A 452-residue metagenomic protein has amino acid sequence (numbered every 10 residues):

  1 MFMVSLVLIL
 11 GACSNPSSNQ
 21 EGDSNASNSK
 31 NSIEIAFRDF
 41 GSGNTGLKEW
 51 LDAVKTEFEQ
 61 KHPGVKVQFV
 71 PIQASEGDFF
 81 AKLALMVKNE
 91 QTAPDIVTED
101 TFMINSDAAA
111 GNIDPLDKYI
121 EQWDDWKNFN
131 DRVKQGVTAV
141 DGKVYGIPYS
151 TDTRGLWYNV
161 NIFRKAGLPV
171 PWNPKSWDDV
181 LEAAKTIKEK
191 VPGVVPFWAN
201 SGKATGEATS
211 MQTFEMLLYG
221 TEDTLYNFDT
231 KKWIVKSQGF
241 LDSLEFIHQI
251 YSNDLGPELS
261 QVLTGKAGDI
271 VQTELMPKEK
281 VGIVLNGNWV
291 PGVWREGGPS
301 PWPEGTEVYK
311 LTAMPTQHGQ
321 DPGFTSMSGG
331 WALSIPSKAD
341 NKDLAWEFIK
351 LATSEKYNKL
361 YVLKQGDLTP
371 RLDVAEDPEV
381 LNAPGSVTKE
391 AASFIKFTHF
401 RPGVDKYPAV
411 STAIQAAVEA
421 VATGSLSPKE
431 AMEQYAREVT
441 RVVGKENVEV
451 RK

Functional and structural regions predicted by a protein language model:
S5, L10-N112, E121-K127, V170 (+8 more regions): Conserved N-terminal structural module of periplasmic/extracytoplasmic solute-binding proteins
T56, Q60-K61, K66, A84 (+3 more regions): Extracytoplasmic/periplasmic substrate-recognition and gating elements
P63, Q135-V137, T306-M314, S328 (+3 more regions): Long, aromatic- and glycine/proline-rich binding clefts that accommodate carbohydrate-like moieties
L85, T92-D95, D125-F163, V195 (+2 more regions): A structural signal for short loop-to-beta-strand junctions that line the ligand-binding cleft of periplasmic/secreted
T101-G155, L181, V195, S210 (+4 more regions): Hinge/lid segment of periplasmic solute-binding proteins
D117-F129, N173, S201-A204, Y219-D242 (+5 more regions): Short, solvent-exposed loop/beta-turn-alpha elements that line the ligand-binding surface or hinge of extracytoplasmic
D141-Y149, R154, D179-G239, Q272: Extracytoplasmic/periplasmic solute-binding protein
A183-T186, D229-G265, K310, M314-Q317: Glycine-centered hinge/linker elements that transmit conformational signals in sensory and ligand-binding systems
